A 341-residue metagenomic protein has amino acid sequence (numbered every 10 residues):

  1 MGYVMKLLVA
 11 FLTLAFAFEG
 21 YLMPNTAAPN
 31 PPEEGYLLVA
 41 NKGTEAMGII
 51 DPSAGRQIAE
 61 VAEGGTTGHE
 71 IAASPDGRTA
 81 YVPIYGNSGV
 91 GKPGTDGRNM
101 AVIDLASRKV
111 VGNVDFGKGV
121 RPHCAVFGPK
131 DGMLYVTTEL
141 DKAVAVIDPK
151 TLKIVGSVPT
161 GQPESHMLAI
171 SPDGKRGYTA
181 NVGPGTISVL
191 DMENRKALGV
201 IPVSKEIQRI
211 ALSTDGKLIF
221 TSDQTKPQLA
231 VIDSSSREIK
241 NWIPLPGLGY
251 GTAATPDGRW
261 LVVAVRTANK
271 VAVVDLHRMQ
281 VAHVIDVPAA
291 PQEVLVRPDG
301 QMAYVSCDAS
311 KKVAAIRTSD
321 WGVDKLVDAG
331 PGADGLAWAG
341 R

Functional and structural regions predicted by a protein language model:
M1-L8: Positively charged n-region of N-terminal signal peptides that target proteins for export
L12-R341: Predominantly soluble domains enriched in secretory-pathway, periplasmic, or organellar proteins
